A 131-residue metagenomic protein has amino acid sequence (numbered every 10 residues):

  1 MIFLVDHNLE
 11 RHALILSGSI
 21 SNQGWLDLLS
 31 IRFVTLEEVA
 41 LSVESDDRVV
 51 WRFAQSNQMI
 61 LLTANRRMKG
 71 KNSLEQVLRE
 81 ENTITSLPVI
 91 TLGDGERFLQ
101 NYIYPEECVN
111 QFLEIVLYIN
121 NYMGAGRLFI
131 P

Functional and structural regions predicted by a protein language model:
I2-D6: Short hydrophobic beta-strand segments
H7-L26, V34-E44, S73-P131: Acidic, PIN/NYN-like endoribonuclease modules and their adjacent C-terminal/linker elements
L9-E10, V50, R67-M68: Alpha-helix capping/helix-boundary segments
A40-S56: Short, intrinsically disordered low-complexity segments
D47, M59-L78: Acidic, metal-binding active-site segment of PIN/NYN-like and related structure-specific nucleases
N57-M59, L87: Short, surface-exposed beta-edge/turn micro-motifs
